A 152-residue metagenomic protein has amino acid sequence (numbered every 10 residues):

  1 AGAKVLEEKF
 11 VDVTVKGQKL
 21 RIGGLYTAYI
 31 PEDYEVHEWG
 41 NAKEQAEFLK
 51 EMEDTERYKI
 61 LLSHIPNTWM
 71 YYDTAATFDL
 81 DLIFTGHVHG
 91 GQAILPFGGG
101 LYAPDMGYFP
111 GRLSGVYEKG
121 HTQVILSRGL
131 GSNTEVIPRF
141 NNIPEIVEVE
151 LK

Functional and structural regions predicted by a protein language model:
A1-A3, V15-K59, W69, V136-N142: Binuclear metal-dependent hydrolase catalytic cores centered on His/Asp/Glu-rich metal-binding motifs
A1-T14, F109: Core catalytic region of metal-dependent phosphoesterases/phosphodiesterases, especially metallo-beta-lactamase-like
A3-K4, L20, D81, T122: Short, conserved active-site loop motifs that form the nucleotide-linked donor/cofactor pocket
L6-E8, L25, S127: Conserved beta-strand termini and adjacent loop/short-helix elements that scaffold enzyme active sites in alpha/beta
K9-K16, G115-K119: Short acidic-hydrophobic surface loop/beta-edge motif
L62-S63: Short beta-strand segments
P66-V147: Conserved beta-sheet core of the metallophosphoesterase superfamily
V149-K152: Short beta-strand-to-coil "C-cap" segments at the C-terminal boundary of structured domains/repeats, marking
